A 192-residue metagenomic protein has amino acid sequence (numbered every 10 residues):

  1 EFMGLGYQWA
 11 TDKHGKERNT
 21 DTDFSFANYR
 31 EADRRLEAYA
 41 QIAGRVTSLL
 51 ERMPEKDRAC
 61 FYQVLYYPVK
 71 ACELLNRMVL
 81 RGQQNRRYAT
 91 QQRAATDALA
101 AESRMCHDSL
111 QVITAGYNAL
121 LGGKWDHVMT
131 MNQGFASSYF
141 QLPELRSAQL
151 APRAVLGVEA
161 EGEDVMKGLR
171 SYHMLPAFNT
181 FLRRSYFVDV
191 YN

Functional and structural regions predicted by a protein language model:
E1-D189: Catalytic domains of carbohydrate-active enzymes that cleave complex glycans
